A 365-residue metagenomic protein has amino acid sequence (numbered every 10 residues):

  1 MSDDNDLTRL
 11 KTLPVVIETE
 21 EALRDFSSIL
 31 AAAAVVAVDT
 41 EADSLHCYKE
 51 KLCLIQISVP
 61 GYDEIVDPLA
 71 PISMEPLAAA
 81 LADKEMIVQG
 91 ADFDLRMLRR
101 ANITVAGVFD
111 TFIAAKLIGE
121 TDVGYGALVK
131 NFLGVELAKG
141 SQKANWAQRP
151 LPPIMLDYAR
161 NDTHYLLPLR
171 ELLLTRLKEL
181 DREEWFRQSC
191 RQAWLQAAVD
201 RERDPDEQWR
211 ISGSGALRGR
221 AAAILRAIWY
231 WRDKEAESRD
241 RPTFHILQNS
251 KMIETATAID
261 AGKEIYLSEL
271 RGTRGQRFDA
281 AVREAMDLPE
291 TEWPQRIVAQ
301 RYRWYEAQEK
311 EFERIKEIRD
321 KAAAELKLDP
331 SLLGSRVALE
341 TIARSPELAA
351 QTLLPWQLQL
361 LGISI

Functional and structural regions predicted by a protein language model:
M1-V36, T40: N-terminal accessory regions of nucleic-acid-interacting proteins
D6-V16, Q56, G61-P76, A80 (+3 more regions): Active-site-proximal helix-loop-helix substrate-binding element of RNase H-like nuclease domains
D25-S28, L45, E75-L77: Short, flexible, glycine/charge-rich loop motifs used to bind or transfer phosphoryl groups or to couple energy/partner
A37, H46, L54-I57: Non-catalytic, usually N-terminal nucleic-acid engagement modules in DNA/RNA processing proteins
D43, I113-L117, S250-I253: Conserved short loop/turn motifs at secondary-structure junctions
P153, L169, L173-I365: Accessory DNA-binding and partner-docking regions appended to nucleic-acid-acting proteins, especially the terminal
